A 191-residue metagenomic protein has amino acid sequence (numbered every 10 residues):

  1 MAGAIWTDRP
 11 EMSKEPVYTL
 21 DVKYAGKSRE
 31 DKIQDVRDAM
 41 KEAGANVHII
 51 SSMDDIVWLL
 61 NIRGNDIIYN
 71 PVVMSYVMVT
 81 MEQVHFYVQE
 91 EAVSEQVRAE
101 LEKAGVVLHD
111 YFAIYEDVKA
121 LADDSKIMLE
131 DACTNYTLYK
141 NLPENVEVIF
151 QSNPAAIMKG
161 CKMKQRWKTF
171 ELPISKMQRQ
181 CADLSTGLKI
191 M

Functional and structural regions predicted by a protein language model:
M1-M191: Active-site neighborhoods and metal-handling regions in enzymes and metal-associated proteins
